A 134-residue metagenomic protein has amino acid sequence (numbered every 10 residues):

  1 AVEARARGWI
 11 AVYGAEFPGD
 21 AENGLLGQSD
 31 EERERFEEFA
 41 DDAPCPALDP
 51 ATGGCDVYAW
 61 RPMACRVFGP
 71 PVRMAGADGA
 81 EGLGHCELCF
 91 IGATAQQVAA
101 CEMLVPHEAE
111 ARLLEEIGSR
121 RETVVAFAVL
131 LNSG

Functional and structural regions predicted by a protein language model:
A1-G134: Short loop/turn segments that flank or connect secondary-structure elements
